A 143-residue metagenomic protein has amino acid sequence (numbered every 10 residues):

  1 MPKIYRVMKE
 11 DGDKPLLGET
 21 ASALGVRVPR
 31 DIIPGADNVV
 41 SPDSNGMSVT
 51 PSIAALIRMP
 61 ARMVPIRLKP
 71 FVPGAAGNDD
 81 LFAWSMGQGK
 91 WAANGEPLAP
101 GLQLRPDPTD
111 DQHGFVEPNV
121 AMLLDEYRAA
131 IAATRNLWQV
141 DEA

Functional and structural regions predicted by a protein language model:
M1-A143: NAD-dependent ADP-ribosyltransferases
